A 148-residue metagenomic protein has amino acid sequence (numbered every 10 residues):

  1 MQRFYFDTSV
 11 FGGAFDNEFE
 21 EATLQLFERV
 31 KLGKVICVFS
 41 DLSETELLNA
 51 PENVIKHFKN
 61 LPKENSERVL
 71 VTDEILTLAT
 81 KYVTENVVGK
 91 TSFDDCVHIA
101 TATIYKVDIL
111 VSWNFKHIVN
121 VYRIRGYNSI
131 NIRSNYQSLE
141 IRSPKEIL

Functional and structural regions predicted by a protein language model:
M1-F39, E46-N60, S66, T84 (+3 more regions): Short, well-structured N-terminal submotif of metal-dependent ribonuclease cores
M1-R3, S9, N17-E20, E44 (+1 more regions): Acidic, PIN/NYN-like endoribonuclease modules and their adjacent C-terminal/linker elements
V30, L61-P62, A102, S134: A generic structural signal for well-ordered alpha-helical segments
V38, V69, E140-R142: General small-molecule cofactor/ligand-binding pocket signal
D41, T72, K145: Residues at the C-termini of beta-strands that transition into short coil/loop
E44-E46, D95: Acidic-residue sensor for enzyme active/binding pockets
E64-N65, Q137: Short, structured coil segments at secondary-structure junctions
R68-G126, L148: Active-site neighborhoods of divalent-metal-dependent phosphate/nucleic-acid chemistry enzymes
